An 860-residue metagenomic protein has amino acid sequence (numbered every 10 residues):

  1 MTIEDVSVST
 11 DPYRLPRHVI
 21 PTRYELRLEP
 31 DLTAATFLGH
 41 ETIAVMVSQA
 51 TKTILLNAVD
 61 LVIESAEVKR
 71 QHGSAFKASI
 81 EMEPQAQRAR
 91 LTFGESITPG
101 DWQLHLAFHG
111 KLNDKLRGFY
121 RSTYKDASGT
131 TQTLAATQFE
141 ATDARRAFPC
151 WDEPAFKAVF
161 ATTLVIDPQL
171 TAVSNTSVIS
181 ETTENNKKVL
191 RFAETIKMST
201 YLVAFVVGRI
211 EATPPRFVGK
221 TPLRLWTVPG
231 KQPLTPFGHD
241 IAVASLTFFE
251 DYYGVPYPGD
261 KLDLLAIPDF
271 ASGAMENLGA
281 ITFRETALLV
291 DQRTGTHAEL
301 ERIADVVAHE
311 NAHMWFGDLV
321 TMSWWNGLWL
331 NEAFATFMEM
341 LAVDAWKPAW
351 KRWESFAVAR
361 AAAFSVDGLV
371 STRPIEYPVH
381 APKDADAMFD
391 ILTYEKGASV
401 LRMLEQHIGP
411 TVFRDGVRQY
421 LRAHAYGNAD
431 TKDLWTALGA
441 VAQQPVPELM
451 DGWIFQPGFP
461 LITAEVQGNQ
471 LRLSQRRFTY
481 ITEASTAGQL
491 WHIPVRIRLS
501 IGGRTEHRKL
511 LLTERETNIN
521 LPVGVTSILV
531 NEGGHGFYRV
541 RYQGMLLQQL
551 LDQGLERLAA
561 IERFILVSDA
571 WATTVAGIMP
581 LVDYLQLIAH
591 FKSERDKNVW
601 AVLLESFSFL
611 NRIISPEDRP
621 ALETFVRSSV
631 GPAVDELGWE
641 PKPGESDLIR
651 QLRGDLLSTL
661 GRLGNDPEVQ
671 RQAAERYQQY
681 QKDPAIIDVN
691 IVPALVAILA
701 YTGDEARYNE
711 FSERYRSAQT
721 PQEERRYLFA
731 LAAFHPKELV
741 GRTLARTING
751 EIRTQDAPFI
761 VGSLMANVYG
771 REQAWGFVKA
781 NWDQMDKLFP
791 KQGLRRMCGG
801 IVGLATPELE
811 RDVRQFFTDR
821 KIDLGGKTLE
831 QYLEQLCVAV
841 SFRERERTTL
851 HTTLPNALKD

Functional and structural regions predicted by a protein language model:
M1-L38, H72-G73, S128-L134, P154 (+1 more regions): N-terminal, polar/Ser/Thr-rich
D5-P16, T98, A107-A161, G208-T213 (+2 more regions): Glycine/proline-rich low-complexity spacer/linker segments in large multi-domain proteins
L38-A58: Ligand-binding face of N-terminal immunoglobulin V-set domains in extracellular IgSF glycoproteins
G39, T137-T142, P149-A308, F337-M340 (+4 more regions): Hydrophobic helix-coil surface modules that form long, contiguous segments used for peptide/substrate interaction
L61-D126, E516-G524: A surface-exposed beta-strand-loop module
V62-R70, V446-P447, G452, F459-N531: Beta-strand-rich binding/interaction modules
I63, L134, F192, R224-A484 (+5 more regions): Hydrophobic alpha-helical and helix-loop surface patches within well-folded domains that function as non-catalytic
R360-A362, Q467, R472, E483-S485 (+2 more regions): Long, ordered, helix-rich scaffold segments
